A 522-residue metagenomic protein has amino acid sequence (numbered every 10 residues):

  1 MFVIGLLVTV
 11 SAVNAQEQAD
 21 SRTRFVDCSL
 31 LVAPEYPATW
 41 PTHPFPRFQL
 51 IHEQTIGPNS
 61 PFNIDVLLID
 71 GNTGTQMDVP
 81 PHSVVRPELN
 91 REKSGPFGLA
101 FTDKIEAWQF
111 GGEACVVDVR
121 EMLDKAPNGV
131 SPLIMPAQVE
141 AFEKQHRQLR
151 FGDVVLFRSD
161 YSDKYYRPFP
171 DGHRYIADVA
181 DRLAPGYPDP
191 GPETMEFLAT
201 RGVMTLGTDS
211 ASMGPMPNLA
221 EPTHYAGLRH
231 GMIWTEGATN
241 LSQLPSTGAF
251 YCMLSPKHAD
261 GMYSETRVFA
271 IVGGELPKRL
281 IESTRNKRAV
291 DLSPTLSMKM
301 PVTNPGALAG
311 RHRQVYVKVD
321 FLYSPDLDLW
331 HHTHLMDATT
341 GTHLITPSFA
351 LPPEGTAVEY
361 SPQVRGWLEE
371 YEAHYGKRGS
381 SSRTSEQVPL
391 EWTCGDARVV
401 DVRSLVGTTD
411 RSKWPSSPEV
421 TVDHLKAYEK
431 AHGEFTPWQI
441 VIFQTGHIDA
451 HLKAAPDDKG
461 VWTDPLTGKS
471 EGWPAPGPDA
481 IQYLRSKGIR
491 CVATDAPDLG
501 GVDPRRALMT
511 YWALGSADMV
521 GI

Functional and structural regions predicted by a protein language model:
M1-V10: Bacterial N-terminal signal peptides
Q16-I522: Active-/binding-site microenvironments in catalytic and ligand-binding cores
